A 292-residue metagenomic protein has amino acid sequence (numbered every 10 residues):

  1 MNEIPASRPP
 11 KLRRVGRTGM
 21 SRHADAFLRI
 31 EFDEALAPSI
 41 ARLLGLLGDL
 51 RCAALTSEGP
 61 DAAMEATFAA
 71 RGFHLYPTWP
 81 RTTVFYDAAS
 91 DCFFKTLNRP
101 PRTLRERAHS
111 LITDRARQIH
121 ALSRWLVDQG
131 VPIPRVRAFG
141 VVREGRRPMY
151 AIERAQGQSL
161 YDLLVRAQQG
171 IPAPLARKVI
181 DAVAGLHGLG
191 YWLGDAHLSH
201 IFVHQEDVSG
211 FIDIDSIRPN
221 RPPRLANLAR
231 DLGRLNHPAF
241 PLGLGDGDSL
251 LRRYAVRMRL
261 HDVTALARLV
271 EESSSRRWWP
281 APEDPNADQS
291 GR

Functional and structural regions predicted by a protein language model:
I4-A89: ATP-binding glycine-rich phosphate-binding loop
K11, S39-A41, R99-R117, R143-R146 (+4 more regions): Alpha-helical membrane-targeting segments
A53, E58-Q158, A184-L189, R292: Conserved ATP-binding subdomain of kinase catalytic cores across diverse folds
L160-Q169: AlphaC helix of the protein kinase catalytic domain
I171-A182: Conserved alphaE helix
Y191-L198: Catalytic-loop of the protein kinase fold
H200-I212: Conserved protein kinase catalytic/activation segment
G210-A287: C-lobe/activation-segment region of protein kinase-like
